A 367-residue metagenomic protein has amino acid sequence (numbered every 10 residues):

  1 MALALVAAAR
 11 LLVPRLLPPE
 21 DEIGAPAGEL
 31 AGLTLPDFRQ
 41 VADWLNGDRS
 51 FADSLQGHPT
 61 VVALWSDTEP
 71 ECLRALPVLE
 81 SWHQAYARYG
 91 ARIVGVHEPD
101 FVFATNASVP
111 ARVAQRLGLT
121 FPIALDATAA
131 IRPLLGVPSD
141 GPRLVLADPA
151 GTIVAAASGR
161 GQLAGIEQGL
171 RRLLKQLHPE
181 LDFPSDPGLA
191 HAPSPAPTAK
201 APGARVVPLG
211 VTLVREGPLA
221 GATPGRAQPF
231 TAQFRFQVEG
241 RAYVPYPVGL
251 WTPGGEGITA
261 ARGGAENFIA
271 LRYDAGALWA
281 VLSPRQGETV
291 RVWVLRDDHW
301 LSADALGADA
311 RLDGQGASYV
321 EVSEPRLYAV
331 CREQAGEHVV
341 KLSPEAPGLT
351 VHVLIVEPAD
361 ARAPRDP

Functional and structural regions predicted by a protein language model:
M1-L11: Hydrophobic membrane-insertion alpha-helices, especially the h-region of bacterial N-terminal signal peptides
R15-D53: N-terminal "domain-start" segment that seeds a small globular fold
R49-R74, L79, I93: Short active-site neighborhood of thiol/selenol oxidoreductases, capturing the structured segment around
H58, Q115-T120, L125-R171, V330-R332: Thiol/disulfide oxidoreductase modules built on the thioredoxin-like
L73-L117, A127-R132, V292: Structural microenvironment flanking redox-active thiols in thiol-disulfide oxidoreductases
D186-A270: Glycan-recognition and processing domains
R262-G276, A329-A335: Extracellular and analogous surface-interaction loops
V290, V294-R296, W300, G307-A361: Beta-sandwich interaction modules
